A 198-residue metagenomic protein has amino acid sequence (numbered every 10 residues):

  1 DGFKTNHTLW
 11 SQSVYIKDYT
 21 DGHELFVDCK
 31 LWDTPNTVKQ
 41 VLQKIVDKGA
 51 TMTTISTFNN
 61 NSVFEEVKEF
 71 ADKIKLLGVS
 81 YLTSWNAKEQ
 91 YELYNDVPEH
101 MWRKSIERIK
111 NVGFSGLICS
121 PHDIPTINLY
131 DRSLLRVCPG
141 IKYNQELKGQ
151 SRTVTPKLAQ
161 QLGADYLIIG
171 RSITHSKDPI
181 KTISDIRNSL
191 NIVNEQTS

Functional and structural regions predicted by a protein language model:
D1-K17, D21, C29, P35-V38 (+2 more regions): Conserved alpha/beta-domain cores
D1-K4, F26, T51-T54, L77 (+2 more regions): Conserved beta-strand positions in the central sheet of alpha/beta enzyme cores
D1-T5, V46, D165, T174 (+1 more regions): Phosphate-group recognition and catalysis centered on beta-loop-alpha active-site segments
H7-W10, C119-I168: A C-terminal functional module that forms or caps the active site or interfaces directly with catalytic machinery
I16-D21, F64-D72, K110, I124-D131 (+1 more regions): Surface-exposed amphipathic alpha-helices with a cationic face
F26-D28, V79-S80, C138-I141, L167-G170: Short beta-strands and strand-loop turn motifs
D33, T37-P125, R132-L135, K142-E146: Conserved anion-binding
T51-V63, Y143, R152-T182: Glycine-rich phosphate-binding active-site loops on the catalytic face of alpha/beta enzymes
